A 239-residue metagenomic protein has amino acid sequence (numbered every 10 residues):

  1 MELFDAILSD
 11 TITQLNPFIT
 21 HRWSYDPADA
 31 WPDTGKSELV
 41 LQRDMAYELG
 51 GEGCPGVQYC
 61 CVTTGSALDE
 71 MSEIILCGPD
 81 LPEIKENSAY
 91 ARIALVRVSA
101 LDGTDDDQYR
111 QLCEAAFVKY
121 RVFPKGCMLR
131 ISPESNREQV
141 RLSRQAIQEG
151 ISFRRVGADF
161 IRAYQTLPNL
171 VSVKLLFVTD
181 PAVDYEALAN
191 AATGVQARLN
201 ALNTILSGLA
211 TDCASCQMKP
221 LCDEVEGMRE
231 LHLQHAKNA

Functional and structural regions predicted by a protein language model:
M1-T64: Charged, amphipathic alpha-helical stretches
Y47-A146: N-terminal accessory interaction module
V62-T63, L129, V171-V178, S215-M218 (+1 more regions): Residue-level detector of bioactive/disordered segments in secreted/extracellular proteins and virion assembly
V140-N203, A214: A broadly conserved sequence feature marking short terminus-proximal activation segments in nucleic acid-centric
A191-L233: Cysteine-cluster motifs in flexible loop/terminal segments that predominantly coordinate metals
K237-A239: Long, charge-rich boundary regions
